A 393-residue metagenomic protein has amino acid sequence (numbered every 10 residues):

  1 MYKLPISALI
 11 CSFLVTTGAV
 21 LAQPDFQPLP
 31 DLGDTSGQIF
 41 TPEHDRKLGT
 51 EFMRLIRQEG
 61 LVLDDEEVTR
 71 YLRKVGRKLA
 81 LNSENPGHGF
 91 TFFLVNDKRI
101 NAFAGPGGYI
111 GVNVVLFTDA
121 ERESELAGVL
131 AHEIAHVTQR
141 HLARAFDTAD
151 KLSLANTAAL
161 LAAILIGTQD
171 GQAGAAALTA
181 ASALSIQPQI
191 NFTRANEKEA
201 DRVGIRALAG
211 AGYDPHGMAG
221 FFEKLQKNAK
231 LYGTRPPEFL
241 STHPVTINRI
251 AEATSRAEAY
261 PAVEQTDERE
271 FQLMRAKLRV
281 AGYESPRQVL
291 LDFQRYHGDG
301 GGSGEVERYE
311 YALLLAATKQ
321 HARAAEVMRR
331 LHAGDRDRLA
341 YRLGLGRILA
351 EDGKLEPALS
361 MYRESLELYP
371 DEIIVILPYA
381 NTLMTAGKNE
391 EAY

Functional and structural regions predicted by a protein language model:
Y2-F103, I186, N228-L231, L290 (+7 more regions): Hydrophobic or amphipathic, alpha-helical segments that drive membrane association/targeting
D31-I39, T50, V62, R70 (+4 more regions): Extracytoplasmic and endomembrane cell-envelope/extracellular-matrix remodeling and assembly machinery
E59-R70, N82-F92, R144-A149, A173-A176 (+1 more regions): Surface-exposed patches in mature extracellular/periplasmic domains of secreted proteins
G111-G128, A195: Short pre-active-site segment immediately N-terminal to the catalytic Zn-binding motif
V112, G128-H136, R140, A200: Active-site recognition of the HExxH zinc-binding catalytic motif
S124, I134-K151, Q169: Catalytic Zn2+-binding segment of zinc metalloproteases
L154-Q169, A176-P188: Membrane-active amphipathic alpha-helices enriched in small hydrophobic residues
